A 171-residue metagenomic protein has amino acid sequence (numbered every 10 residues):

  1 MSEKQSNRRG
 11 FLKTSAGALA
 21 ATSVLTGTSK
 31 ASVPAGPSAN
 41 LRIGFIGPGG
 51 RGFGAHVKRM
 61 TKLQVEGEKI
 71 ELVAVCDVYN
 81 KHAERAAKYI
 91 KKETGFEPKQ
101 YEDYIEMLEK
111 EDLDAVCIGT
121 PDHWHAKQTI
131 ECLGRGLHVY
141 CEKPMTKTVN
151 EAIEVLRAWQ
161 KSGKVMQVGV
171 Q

Functional and structural regions predicted by a protein language model:
S2-L137, N150-V165: N-terminal glycine-/serine-/threonine-rich beta1-alpha1-beta2 phosphate-ribose binding loop of Rossmann-like
G136-T146: ADP-ribose/adenylate-binding Rossmann-like module
